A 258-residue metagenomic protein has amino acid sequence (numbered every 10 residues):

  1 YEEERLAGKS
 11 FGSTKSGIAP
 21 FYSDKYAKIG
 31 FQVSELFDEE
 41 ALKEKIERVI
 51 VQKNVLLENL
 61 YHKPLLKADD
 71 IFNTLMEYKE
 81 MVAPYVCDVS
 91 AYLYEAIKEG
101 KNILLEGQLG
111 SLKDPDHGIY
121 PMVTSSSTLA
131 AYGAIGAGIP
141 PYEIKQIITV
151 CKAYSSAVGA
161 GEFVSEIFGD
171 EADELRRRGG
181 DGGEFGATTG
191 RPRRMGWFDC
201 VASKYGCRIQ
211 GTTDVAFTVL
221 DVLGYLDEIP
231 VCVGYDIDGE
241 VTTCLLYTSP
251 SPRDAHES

Functional and structural regions predicted by a protein language model:
Y1, Y26-K28, D114-I119, T124-S125 (+2 more regions): Short acidic, glycine/serine/threonine-rich loops at helix termini
Y1-Y92, I103: Internal alpha/beta core interface subdomains
S90, Y94-D116, Y120-T128: Acidic catalytic cores of enzymes that act on phosphate-bearing nucleotides/polynucleotides
A131-A134: Alpha-helical support elements that line or immediately flank enzyme active sites and cofactor-binding pockets
G136-G234, V241-L246: A glycine- and small/hydrophobic-rich beta-loop-beta segment that serves as a flexible "lid/hinge" or phosphate-binding
Y247-P252: Conserved small/polar residues in nucleotide/adenosyl-binding loops
